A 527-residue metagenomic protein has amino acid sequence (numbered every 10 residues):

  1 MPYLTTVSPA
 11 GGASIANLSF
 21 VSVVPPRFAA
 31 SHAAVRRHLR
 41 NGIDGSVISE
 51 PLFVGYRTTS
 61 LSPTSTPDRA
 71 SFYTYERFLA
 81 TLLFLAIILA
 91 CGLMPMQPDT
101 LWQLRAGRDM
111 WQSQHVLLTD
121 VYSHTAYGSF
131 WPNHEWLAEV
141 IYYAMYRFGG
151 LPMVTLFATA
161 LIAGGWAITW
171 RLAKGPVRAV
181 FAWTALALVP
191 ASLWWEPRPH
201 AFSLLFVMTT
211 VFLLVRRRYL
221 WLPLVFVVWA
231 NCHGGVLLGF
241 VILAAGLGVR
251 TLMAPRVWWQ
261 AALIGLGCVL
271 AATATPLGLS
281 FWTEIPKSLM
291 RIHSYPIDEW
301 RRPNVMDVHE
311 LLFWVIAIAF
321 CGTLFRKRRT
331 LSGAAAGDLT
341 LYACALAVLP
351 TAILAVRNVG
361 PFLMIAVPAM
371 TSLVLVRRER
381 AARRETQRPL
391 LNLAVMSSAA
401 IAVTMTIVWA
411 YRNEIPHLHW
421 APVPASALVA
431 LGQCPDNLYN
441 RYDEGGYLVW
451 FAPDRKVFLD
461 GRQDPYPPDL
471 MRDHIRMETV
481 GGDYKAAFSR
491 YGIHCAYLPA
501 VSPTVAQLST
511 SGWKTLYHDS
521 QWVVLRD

Functional and structural regions predicted by a protein language model:
I87, A187-A191, M208-L213, L220-G234 (+3 more regions): Membrane-interface alpha helices of multi-pass inner-membrane proteins
W111, L237-G333, L363: Transmembrane catalytic cores of multi-pass membrane glycosyltransferases and polysaccharide-assembly enzymes
T125-P152: Short hydrophobic/aromatic helix or loop-helix immediately within or flanking a transmembrane segment in polytopic
L156-K174: Transmembrane-helix motifs of polytopic, lipid-linked glycan transferases
V207-L220, G322-T330: Membrane-interface transmembrane helices that cradle and orient dolichyl/undecaprenyl
R383-C434, D443-G445, A452, Q463 (+1 more regions): Membrane-proximal, lumen/periplasm-facing interface regions of secretory-pathway glyco- and lipid-modifying enzymes
G432-L470, S489, H494-A500, L525: Short periplasmic/luminal acceptor-recognition loop of GT-C membrane glycosyltransferases, typified by
M471-V523: Periplasmic/luminal catalytic loop of GT-C fold multi-pass membrane glycosyltransferases that transfer sugars from
